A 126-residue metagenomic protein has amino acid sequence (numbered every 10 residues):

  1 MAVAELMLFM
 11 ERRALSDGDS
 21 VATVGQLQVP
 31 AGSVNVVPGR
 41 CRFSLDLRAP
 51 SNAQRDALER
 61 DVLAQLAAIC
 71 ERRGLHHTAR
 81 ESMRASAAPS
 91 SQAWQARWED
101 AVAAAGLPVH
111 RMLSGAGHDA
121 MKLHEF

Functional and structural regions predicted by a protein language model:
A4-F126: Metal-dependent amide/peptide-bond hydrolase catalytic core, centered on the "pita-bread" metallohydrolase fold
